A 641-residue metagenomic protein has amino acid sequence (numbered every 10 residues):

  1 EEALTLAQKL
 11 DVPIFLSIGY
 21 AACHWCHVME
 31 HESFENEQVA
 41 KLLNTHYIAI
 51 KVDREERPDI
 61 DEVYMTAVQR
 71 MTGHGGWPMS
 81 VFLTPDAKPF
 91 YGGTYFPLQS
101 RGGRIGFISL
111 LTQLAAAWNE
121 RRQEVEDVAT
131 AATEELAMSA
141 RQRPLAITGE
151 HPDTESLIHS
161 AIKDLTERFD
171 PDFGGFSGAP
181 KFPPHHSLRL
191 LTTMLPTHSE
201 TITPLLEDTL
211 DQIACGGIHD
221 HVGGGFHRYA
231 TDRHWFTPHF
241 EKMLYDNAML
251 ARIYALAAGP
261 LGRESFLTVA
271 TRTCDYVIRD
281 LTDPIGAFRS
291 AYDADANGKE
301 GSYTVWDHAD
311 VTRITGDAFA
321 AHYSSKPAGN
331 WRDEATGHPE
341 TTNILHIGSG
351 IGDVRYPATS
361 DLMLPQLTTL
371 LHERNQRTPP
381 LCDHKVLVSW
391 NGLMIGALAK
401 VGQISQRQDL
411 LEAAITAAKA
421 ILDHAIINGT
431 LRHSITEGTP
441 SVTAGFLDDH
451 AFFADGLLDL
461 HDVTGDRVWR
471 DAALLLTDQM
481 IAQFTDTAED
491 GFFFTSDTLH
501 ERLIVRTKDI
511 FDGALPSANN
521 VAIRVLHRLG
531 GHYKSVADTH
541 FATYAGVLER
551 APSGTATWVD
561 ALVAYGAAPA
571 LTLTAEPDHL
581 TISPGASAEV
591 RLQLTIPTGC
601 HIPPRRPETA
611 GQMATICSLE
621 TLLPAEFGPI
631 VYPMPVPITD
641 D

Functional and structural regions predicted by a protein language model:
E1-A397, V401-I404, H540-T574, V590-Q593 (+3 more regions): Replace the tail clause
I48, T430, G491, E626-P629: Conserved beta-strand segments of alpha/beta enzyme cores
R228-H234, A291-A296, T430-P440, T495-E501 (+1 more regions): Short linear capping/connector segments at secondary-structure termini
R263, R355, K400-E412, H461-R470: Acidic, serine/threonine/proline-rich low-complexity intrinsically disordered regions
R279-T282, D423-H433, E437-A451, L458-T574: Long, polar/charge-rich, low-hydrophobicity segments
T304-P327, A454-L460, G465-Q479: Phosphate/diphosphate-binding loops
G566-D641: Structural recognition of alpha-helix starts/caps
